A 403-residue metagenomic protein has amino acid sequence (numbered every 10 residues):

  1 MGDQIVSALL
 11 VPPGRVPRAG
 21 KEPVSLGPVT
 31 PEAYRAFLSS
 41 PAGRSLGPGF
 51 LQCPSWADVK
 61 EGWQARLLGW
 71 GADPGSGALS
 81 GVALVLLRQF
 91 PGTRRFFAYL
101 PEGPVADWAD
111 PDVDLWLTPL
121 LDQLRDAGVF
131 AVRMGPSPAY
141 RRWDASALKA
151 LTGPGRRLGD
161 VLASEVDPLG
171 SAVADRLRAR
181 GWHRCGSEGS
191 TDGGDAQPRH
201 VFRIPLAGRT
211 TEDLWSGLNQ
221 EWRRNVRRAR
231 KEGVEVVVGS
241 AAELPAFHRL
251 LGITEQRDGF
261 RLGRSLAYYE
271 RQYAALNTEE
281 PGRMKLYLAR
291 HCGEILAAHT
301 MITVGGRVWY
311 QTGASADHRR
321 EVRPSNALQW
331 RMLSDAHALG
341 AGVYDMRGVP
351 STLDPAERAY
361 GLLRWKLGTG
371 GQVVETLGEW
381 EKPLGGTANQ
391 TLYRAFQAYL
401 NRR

Functional and structural regions predicted by a protein language model:
G2-A8, G386-R403: Membrane-proximal basic amphipathic "stem/tether" segments
G2-D3, S7-L9, V113-G233: Acyl-donor-binding surface of acyltransferase catalytic domains
S25-S76, S80-T93, P138-R141, W182-A196 (+1 more regions): A conserved beta-strand-loop-helix scaffold within acyl/acetyltransferase catalytic domains
P91-R95, W108, R133, Y140-A145 (+1 more regions): Short catalytic/ligand-binding loop motif for oxyanion handling, primarily in non-cytosolic enzymes, centered on
A98-L100, V132, Y344: Hydrophobic faces of well-ordered beta-strands that scaffold small-molecule active sites in alpha/beta enzyme cores
P101-W108, G159-S164, R320: The substrate-binding groove and active-site-proximal loops of carbohydrate-active enzymes, especially glycoside
A106-D112, P245, T352-R358: Acidic-and-aromatic substrate-binding clefts and catalytic sites of carbohydrate-active enzymes
Q272-T391: Aromatic (often tryptophan-rich) hydrophobic motifs at membrane interfaces
